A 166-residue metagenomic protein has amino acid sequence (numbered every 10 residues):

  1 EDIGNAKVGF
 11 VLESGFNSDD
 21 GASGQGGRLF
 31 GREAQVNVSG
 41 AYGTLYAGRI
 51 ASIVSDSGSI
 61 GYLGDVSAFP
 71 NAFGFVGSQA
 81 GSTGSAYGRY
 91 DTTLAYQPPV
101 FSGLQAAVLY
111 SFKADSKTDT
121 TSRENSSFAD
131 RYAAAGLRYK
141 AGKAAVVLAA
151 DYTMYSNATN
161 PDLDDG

Functional and structural regions predicted by a protein language model:
E1-K113, A129, R138-A145: Outer membrane beta-barrel
I3, V66, A72, S116 (+3 more regions): Short linear motifs in intrinsically disordered/low-complexity regions
A22, G81, T118-R123, A158-P161: Extracellular loop and loop/strand-boundary signature of outer-membrane beta-barrel proteins
D56, S116, Y155-T159: Short acidic/glycine-rich loop or secondary-structure boundary segments that cap or lie
F128-G166: Detector for outer-membrane/organellar transmembrane beta-barrel domains, recognizing the amphipathic beta-strand
